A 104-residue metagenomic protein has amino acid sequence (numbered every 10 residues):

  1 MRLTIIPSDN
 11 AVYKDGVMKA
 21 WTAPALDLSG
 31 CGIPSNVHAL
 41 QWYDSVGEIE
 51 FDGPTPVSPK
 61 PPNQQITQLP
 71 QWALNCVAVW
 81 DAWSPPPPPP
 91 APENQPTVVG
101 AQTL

Functional and structural regions predicted by a protein language model:
M1-A23, D27-G32, A39-L104: Viral virion structural and adsorption modules
